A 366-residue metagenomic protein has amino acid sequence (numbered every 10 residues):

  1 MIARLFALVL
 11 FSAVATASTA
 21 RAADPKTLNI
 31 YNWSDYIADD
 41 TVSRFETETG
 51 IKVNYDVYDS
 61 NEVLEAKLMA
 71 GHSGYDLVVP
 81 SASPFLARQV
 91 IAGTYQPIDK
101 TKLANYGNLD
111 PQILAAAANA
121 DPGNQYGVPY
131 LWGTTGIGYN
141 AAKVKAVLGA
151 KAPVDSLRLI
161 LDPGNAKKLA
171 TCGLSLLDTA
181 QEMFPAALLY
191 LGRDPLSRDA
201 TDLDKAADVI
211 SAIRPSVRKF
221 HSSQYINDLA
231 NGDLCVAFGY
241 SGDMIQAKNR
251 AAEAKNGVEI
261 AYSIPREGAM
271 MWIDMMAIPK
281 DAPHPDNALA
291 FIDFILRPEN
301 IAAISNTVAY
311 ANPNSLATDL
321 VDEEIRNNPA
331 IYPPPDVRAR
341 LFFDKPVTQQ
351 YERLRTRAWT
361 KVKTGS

Functional and structural regions predicted by a protein language model:
A22-V90: Early extracytoplasmic/lumenal segment of secretory-pathway proteins
Y75-P80, R218-K219, C235-Y240: Paired acidic/hydrophobic, glycine-rich loop segments that form the ligand-binding mouth/hinge of periplasmic-binding
S81-L86, V90-S216, H221-A230: Extracytoplasmic ligand-binding site segments that recognize negatively charged/polar headgroups
P84-R88, V236-N256: A ligand-binding cleft/hinge motif common to bilobed small-molecule-binding domains
Q96-G107, A254-M270, P279-A282: Short beta-strand->loop
L203-A212, R218, N256-A277, R326: Periplasmic-binding protein-like
N227, P335-S366: Conserved C-terminal helix/tail region of periplasmic/extracytoplasmic solute-binding proteins
D274, P279-R340: Mature extracytoplasmic/periplasmic domains
